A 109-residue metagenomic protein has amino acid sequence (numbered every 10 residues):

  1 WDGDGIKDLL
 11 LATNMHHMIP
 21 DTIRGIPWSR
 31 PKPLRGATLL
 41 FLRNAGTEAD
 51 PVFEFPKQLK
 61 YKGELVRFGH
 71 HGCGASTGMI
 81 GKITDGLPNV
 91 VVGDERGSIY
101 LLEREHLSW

Functional and structural regions predicted by a protein language model:
W1-W109: Beta-propeller-forming repeat regions
